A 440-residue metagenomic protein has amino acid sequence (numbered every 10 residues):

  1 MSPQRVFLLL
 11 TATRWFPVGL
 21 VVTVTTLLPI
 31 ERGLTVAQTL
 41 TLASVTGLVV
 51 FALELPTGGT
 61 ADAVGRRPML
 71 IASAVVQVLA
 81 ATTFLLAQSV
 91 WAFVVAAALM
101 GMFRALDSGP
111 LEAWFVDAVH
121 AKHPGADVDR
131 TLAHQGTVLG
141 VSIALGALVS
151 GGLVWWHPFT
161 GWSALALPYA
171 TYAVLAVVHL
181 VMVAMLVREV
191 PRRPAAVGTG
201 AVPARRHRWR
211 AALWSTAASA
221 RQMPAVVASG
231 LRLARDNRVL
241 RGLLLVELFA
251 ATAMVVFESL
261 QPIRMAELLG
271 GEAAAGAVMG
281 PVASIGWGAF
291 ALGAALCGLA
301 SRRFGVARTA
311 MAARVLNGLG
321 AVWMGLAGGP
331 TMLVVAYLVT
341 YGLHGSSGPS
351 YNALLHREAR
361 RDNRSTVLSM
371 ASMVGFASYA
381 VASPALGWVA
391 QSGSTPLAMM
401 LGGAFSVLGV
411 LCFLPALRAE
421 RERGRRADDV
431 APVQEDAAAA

Functional and structural regions predicted by a protein language model:
M1-Q38, A98, R235-F257, L338-G342: Pair of pore-lining "gating" transmembrane helices in MFS-fold secondary transporters
M1-Q4, V187-L245, P432-A439: Juxtamembrane intracellular "pre-TM" segments in multi-pass secondary transporters
A12, R232-L292: A single, central transmembrane helix in multi-pass transporters
E31, I143-Y169, I263, E267-L269 (+2 more regions): Transmembrane alpha-helix termini and helix-breaking/packing motifs in multi-pass membrane transporters
L40-S44, F51-D62, R67-P68, V138 (+1 more regions): C-terminal transmembrane bundle of multi-pass solute transporters/carriers
V75-S89, V315-G328: C-terminal ends and interior cores of transmembrane alpha-helices in multi-pass membrane transporters/permeases
A98-G140: Cytoplasmic helix-loop-helix junction between adjacent transmembrane helices in 12-TM secondary transporters
L165, Y172-A204, R208-A211, P415-R426: Helix-loop junctions on the cytosolic side of multi-pass membrane transporters, especially the intracellular loop
